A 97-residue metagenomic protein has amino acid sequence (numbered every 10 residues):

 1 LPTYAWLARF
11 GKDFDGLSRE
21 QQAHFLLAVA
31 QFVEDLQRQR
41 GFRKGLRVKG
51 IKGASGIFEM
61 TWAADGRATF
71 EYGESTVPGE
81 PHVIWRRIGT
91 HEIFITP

Functional and structural regions predicted by a protein language model:
L1, K12, M60-P97: Enriched for short, Lys/Arg-rich terminal
L1-Q31: Arg/Lys-rich, positively charged N-terminal/basic patches that mediate binding to nucleic acids
Y4, G41-G45, G79-H82: Non-catalytic, surface-exposed connector residues within folded enzymatic/regulatory domains
R9, G53, T90: Residues that form or immediately flank small-molecule/cofactor binding pockets and catalytic motifs
Q22-A30, I57, W62-G66: Conserved long hydrophobic alpha-helices within structured protein cores
A23, R38-F42, F94: Charged, solvent-exposed alpha-helical segments that act as regulatory interaction surfaces
E34-T61: A short, surface-exposed loop/turn module that caps and links secondary-structure elements
